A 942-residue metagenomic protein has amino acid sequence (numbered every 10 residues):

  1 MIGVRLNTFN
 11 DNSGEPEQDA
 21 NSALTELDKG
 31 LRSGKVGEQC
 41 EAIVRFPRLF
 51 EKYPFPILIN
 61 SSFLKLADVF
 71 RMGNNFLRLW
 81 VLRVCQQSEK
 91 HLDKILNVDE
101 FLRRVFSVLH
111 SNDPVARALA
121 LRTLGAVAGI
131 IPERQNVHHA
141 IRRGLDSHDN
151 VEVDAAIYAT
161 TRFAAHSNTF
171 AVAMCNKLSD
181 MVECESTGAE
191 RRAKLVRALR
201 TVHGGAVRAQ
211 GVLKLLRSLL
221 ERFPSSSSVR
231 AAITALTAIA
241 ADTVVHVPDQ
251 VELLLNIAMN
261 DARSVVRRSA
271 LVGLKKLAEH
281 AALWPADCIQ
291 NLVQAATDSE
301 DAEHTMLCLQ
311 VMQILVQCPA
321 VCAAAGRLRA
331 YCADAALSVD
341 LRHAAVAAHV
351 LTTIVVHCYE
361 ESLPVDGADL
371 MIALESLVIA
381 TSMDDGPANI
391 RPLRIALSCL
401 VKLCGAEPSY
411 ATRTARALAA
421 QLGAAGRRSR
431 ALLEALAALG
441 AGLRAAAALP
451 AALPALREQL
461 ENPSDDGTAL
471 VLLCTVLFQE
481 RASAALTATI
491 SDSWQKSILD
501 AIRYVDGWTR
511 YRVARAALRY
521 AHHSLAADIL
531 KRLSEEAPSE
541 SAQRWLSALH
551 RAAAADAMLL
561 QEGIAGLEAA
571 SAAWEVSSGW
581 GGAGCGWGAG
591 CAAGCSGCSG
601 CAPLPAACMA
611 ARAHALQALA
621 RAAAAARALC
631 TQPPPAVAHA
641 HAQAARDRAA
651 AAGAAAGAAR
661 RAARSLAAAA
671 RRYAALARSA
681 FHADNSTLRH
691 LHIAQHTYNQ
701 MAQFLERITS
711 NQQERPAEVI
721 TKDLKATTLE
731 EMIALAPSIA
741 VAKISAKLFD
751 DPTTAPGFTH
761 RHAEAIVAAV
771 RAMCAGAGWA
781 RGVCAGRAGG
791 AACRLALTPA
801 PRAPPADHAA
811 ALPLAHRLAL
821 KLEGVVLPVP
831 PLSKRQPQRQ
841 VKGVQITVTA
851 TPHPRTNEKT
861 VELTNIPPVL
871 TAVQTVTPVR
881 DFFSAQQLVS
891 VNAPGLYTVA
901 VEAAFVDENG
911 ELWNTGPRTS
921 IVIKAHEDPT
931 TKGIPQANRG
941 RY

Functional and structural regions predicted by a protein language model:
M1-K842, I846-P878, A885-G916, I921-Y942: Extended, low-complexity, acidic/polar intrinsically disordered regions that flank or interrupt HEAT/TOG/ARM solenoid
